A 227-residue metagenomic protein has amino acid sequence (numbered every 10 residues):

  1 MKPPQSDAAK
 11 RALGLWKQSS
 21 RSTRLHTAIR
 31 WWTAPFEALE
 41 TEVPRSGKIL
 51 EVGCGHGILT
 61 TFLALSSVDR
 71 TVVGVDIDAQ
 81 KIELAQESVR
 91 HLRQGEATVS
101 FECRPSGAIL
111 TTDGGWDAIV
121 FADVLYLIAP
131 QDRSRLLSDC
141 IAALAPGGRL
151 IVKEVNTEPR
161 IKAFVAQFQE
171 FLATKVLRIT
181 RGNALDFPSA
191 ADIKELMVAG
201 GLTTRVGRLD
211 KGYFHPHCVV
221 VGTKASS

Functional and structural regions predicted by a protein language model:
A12-T33: Class I SAM-dependent methyltransferase Rossmann-like catalytic core, especially the SAM/SAH-binding loop
I29-S46: Conserved alpha-helix/loop element of class I SAM-dependent methyltransferases that forms part of the SAM/SAH-binding
G53-G57: Class I SAM-dependent methyltransferase "Motif I" SAM/SAH-binding loop
I58, A64-A108: Class I SAM-dependent methyltransferase SAM/SAH-binding core
V120: A conserved beta-strand element that flanks and buttresses the S-adenosyl-L-methionine
S134-P146: A short glycine-rich, Lys/Arg-flanked "PGG" loop and its adjoining helix->strand segment in the class I
K153-A199, G207-L209: C-terminal alpha-helical "lid/dimerization" subdomain adjacent to the S-adenosyl-L-methionine
G200, R208-S227: Core SAM-dependent methyltransferase catalytic element
